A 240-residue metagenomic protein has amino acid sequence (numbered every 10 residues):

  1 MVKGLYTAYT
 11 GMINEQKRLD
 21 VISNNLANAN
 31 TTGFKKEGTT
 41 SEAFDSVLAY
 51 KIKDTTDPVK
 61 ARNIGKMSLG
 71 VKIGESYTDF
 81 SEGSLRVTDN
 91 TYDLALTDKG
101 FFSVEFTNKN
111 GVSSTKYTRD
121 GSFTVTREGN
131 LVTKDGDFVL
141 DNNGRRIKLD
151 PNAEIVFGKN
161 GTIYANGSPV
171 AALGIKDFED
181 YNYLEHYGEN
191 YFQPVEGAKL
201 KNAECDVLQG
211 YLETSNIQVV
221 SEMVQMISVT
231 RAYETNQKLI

Functional and structural regions predicted by a protein language model:
M1-I240: Amphipathic alpha-helical polymerization modules
